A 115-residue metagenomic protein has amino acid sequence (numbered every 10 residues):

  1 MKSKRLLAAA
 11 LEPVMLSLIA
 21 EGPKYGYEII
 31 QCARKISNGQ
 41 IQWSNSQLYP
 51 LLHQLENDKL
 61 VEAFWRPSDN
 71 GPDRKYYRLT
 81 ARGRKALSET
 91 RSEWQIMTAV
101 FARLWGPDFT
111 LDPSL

Functional and structural regions predicted by a protein language model:
S3-Q47: N-terminal helix-turn-helix DNA-binding core of bacterial DNA-binding proteins
E21, R66-D69: Short polar/acidic secondary-structure junctions
Y49-Q54: Short, hydrophobic-biased segments on the C-terminal half of alpha helices that form "recognition helices"
K59: Glycine-centered, phosphate/nucleic-acid-interacting loop/turn motifs that mediate DNA/RNA or nucleotide
A63: Short beta-strand "wing" residues that participate in macromolecule-binding interfaces
D69, D73-R91: Basic, amphipathic "hinge/linker" alpha-helix immediately C-terminal to the N-terminal HTH DNA-binding motif
K85-L115: Amphipathic alpha-helical dimerization/coiled-coil segments that flank or bridge DNA-binding/regulatory modules
